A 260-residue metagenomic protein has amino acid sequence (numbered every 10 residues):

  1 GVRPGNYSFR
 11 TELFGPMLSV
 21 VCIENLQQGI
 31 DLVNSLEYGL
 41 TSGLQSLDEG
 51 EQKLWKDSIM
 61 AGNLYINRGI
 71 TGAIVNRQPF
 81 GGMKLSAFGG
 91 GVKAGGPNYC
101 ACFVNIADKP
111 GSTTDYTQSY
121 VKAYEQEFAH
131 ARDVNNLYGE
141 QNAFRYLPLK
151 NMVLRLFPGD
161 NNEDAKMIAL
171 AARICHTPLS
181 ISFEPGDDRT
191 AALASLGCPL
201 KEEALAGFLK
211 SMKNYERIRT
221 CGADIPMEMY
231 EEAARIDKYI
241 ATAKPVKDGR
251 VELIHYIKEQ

Functional and structural regions predicted by a protein language model:
G1-Q260: Conserved C-terminal structural/oligomerization subdomain of aldehyde/semialdehyde dehydrogenase
